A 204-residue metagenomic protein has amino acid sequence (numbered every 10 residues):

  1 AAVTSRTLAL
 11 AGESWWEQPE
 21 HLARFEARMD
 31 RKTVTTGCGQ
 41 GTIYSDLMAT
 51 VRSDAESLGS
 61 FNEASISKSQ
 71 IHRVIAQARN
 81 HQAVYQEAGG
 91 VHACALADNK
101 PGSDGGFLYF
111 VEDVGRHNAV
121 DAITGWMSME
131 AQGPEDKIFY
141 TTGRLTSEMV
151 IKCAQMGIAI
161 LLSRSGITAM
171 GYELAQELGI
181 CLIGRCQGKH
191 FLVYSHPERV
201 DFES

Functional and structural regions predicted by a protein language model:
A1-A93, A97-D104, L108-F110: Intrinsically disordered, low-complexity regions enriched in acidic/Ser/Thr/Pro/Gln residues
S5-T7, R116-V193, R199-F202: Feature captures the catalytic cores and cofactor-binding loops of soluble hydro-lyases/lyases that act on carboxylate
V111-G115: Short beta->alpha transition motifs characteristic of CBS
